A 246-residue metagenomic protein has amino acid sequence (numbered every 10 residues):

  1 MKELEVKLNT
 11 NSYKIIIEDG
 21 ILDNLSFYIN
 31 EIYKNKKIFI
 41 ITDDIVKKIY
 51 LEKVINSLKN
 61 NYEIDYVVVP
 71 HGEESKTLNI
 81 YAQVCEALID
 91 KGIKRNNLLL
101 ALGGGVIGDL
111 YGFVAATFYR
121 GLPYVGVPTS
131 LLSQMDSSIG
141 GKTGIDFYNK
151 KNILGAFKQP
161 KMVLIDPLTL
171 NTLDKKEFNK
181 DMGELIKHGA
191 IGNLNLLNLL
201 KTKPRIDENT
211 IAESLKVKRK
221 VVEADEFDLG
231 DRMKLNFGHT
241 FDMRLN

Functional and structural regions predicted by a protein language model:
M1-N97: ATP/NTP phosphate-donor binding region
I16, G112-T202: A glycine/threonine-rich phosphate-anchoring loop and its flanking beta-alpha core in nucleotide/phosphate-binding
G20, D44-I45, S130, L168 (+1 more regions): Alpha-helix/helix-capping structural signal
D44-V46, G104-I107: Short glycine-rich anion-binding loops that position phosphate/pyrophosphate groups of nucleotides and phosphorylated
H71-G72, L102-G104, F237-G238: Glycine-rich beta-strand-to-loop/alpha-helix junction loops that act as flexible
V106-G112, Q134, R244: Short glycine/serine/threonine-rich phosphate/pyrophosphate-binding segments that cradle anionic phosphate groups
N198-N246: Active-site segments that bind and position negatively charged phosphate/pyrophosphate groups
